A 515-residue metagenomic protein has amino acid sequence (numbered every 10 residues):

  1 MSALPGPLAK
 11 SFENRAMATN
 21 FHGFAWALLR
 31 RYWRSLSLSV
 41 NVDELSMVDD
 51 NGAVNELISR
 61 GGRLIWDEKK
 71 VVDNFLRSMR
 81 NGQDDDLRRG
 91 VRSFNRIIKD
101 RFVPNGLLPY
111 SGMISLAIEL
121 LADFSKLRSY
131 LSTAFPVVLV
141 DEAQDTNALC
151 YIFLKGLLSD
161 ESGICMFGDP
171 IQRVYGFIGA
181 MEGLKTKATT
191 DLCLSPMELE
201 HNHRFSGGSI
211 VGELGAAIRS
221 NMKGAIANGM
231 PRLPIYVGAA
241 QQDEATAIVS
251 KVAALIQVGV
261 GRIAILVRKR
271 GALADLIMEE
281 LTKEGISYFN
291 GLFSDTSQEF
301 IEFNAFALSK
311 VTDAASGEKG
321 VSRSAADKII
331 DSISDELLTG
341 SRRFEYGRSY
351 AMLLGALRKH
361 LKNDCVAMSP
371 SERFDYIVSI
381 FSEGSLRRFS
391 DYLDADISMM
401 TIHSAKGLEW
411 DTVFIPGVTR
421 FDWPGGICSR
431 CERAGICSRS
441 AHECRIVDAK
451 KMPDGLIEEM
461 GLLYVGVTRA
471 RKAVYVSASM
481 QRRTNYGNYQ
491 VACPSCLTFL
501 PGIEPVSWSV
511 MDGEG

Functional and structural regions predicted by a protein language model:
S2-N74, G285: Conserved P-loop NTPase-based nucleic-acid remodeling module centered on helicase motor cores
M17-G23, P109-G112, A117, A395-I402: Conserved two-lobed SF2 helicase motor
I58-L139, A148-C150, G176: Accessory N-terminal region flanking or inserted into the helicase ATPase core in nucleic-acid motor proteins
Y151-P231: Conserved RecA-like helicase ATPase core segment that couples NTP binding/hydrolysis to strand translocation
C193-L194, E200-I286: Helicase P-loop NTPase motor core
A245-S369: Conserved helicase/translocase motor-coupling segment
V311-Q481, N485: Conserved helicase C-terminal RecA-like lobe
V447, D454, K472, A478-G515: Helicase C-terminal subdomain and adjacent C-terminal extension
